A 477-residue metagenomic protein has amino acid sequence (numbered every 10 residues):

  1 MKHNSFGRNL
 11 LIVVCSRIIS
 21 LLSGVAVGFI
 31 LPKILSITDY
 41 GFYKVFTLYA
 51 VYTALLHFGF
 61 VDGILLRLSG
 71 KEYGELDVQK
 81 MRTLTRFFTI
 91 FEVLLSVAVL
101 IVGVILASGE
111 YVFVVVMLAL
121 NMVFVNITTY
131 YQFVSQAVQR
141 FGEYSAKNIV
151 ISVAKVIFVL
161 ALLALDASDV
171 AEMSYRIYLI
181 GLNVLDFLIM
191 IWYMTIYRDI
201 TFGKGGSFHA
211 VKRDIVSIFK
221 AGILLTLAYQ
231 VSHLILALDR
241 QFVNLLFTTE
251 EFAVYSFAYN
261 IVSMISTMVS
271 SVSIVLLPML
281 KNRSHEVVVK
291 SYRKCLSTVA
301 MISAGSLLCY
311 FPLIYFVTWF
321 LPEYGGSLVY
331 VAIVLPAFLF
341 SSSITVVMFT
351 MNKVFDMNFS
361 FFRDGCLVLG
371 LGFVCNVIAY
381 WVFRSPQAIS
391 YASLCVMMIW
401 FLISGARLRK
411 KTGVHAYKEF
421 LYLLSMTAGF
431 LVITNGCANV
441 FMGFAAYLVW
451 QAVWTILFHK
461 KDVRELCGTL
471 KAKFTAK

Functional and structural regions predicted by a protein language model:
K2, V170-L182, L188-L236, V275 (+3 more regions): Interhelical loop/hinge segments that connect adjacent transmembrane helices in multipass membrane
H3, G7, F124-N148, P336-L367 (+1 more regions): Membrane-interface junctions at transmembrane-helix termini in multi-pass inner-membrane proteins
H3-D62, S96, N121, V156 (+3 more regions): Signature of the first transmembrane helix
R8-S20, F46, A50-G109, F113 (+2 more regions): Membrane-water interface segments that mark the loop-to-transmembrane alpha-helix transition
F29, H57-Y73, A258, V262-V287 (+2 more regions): Helix-loop junctions and terminal segments of transmembrane helices in multi-pass membrane transport/translocation
F58, D62, T83-E110, A164 (+4 more regions): Alpha-helical transmembrane segments of multi-pass membrane transport and lipid-handling proteins
S145-D199, C366-V374, S385-R407, F444-W454: Hydrophobic alpha-helical transmembrane segments
F420, L431-K477: Membrane-proximal transmembrane or re-entrant/amphipathic helices at the cytosolic face
